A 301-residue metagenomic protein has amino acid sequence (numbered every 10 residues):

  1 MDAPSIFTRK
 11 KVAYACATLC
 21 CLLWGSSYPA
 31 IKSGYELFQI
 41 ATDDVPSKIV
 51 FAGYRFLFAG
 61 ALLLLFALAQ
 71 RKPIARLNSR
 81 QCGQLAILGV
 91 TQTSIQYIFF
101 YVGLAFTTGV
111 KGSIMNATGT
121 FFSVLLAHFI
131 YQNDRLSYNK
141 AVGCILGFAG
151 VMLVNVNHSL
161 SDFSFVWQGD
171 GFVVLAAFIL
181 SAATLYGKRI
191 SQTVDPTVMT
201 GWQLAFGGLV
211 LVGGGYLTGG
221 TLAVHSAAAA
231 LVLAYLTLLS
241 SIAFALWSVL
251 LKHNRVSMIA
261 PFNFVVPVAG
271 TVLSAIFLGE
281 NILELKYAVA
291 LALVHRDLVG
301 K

Functional and structural regions predicted by a protein language model:
M1-V50, V90, D162-R189, L209 (+1 more regions): Glycine-/small-residue-enriched transmembrane alpha-helix faces in small-molecule transporters and effluxers
R9-Y14, D44-S47, L77-G83, V156-I179 (+2 more regions): Juxtamembrane helix-entry segments on the extracytoplasmic side of multipass membrane proteins
G34, F51, G103, F129-L136 (+5 more regions): Hydrophobic/aromatic residues within transmembrane alpha-helices of multi-pass small-molecule transporters
L37-Q92, F122-L126, I179-A183, T200-T218 (+2 more regions): Transmembrane alpha-helices of multi-pass small-molecule transport proteins
V50-A52, L57, A61, T91-Q92 (+4 more regions): Specific alpha-helical transmembrane segments that line the substrate/conduction pathway and gating interfaces
Y54, T93, K111-T118, L185-L209 (+1 more regions): Helix-helix packing/entry segments at the starts of transmembrane helices
L63, L125-L126, Y138-N157, F264 (+2 more regions): Hydrophobic transmembrane alpha-helices of multi-pass small-molecule transport proteins
L68-G112, N116, L153, L236-N254: Specific transmembrane alpha-helical segments of multi-pass solute transporters/efflux pumps, especially DMT/EamA
